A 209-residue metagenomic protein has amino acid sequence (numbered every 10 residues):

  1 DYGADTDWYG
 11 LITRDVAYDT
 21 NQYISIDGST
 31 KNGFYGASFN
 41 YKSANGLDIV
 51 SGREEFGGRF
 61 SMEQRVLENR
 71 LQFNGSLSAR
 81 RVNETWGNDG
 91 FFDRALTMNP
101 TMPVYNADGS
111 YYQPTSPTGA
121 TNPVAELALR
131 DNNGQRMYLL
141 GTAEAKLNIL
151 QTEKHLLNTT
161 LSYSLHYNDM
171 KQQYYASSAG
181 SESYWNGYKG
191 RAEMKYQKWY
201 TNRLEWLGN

Functional and structural regions predicted by a protein language model:
Y2-N40, A44-S51, G57-Y138, S183 (+2 more regions): Flexible loop and strand-edge segments within Gram-negative outer membrane beta-barrel domains
A37, F73-G75, A143, T159-Y163: Membrane-embedded beta-strand positions of outer-membrane beta-barrel proteins
N40-K42, S78-R80, K146, S162-N168: Outer-membrane beta-barrel pore domains and translocons
G58-F60, L161, L204: Extended, hydrophobic alpha-helical segments in both membrane/secreted and soluble proteins
N69, T152-H155: Short, solvent-exposed loop/turn segments that connect beta-strands within catalytic domains and beta-strand-rich
G141-N148: Alpha-helical support elements that line or immediately flank enzyme active sites and cofactor-binding pockets
K171, W206-N209: Carboxylate/His-rich catalytic cores and anion/metal-binding grooves
Q172-N186: Aromatic-anchored glycine-rich loop motif in surface-exposed flexible loops
